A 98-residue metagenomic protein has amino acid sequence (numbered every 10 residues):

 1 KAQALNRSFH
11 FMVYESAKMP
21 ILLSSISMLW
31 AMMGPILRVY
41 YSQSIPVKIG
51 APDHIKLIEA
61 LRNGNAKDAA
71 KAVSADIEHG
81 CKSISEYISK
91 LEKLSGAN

Functional and structural regions predicted by a protein language model:
K1-V39, P52-A60, D68-H79: Conserved amphipathic alpha-helical segments that form helical-bundle/coiled-coil interaction surfaces
I45-K48: Short helix-capping and inter-helix turn/linker motifs at the boundaries of alpha-helical repeat units
A66-N98: C-terminal effector-binding regulatory domain of bacterial HTH transcription factors
